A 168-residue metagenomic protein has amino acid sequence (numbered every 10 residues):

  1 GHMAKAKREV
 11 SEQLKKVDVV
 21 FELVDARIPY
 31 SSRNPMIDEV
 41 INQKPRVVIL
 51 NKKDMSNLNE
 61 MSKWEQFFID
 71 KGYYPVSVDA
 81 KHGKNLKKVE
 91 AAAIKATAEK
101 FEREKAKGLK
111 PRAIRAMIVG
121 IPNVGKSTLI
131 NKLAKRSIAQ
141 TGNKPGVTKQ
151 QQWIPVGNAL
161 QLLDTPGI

Functional and structural regions predicted by a protein language model:
G1-Q43: N-terminal accessory targeting/assembly segments
H2-K7, G108-P111, A134-L160: Switch I (effector-binding) loop of TRAFAC-class P-loop GTPase G-domains
S11-K15, E39-N42, K81, T148 (+1 more regions): Conserved catalytic network of the ASCE P-loop NTPase/AAA+ motor domain
Q13, V17, V40, K71 (+6 more regions): Conserved, well-folded catalytic cores of nucleic-acid-processing and energy-transducing macromolecular machines
D18-V24, N42-D54, G72-S77: Conserved beta-strand/loop subsegment of P-loop NTPase cores
R27-P29, K53-S56, K81-K84, V147-T148 (+2 more regions): Conserved nucleotide-binding/hydrolysis micro-motifs of P-loop NTPases
K53-G120, I138: Canonical P-loop GTPase G-domain recognition
R115-K135, A139, T165: Glycine-rich phosphate-binding P-loop
